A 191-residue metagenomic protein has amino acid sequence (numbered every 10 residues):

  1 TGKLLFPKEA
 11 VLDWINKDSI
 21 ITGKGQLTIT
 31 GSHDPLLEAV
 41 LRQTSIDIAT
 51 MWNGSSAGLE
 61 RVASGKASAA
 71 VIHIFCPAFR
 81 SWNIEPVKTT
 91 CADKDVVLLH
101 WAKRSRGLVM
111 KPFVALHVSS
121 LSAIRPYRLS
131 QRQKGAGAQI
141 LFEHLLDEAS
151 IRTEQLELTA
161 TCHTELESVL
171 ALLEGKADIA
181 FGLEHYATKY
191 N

Functional and structural regions predicted by a protein language model:
T1, A123, A187-N191: Short, intrinsically disordered, charge-balanced linker/junction segments flanking boundaries in proteins
T1-K66, W82-E85, T89-V96, A115-V118 (+1 more regions): N-terminal hydrophobic or amphipathic helices and topogenic motifs
T28-G31, S130, A180: Short, well-ordered beta-strand segments
A39-S45, L121, R132, A138-A160: Ligand-binding cleft/hinge of the Venus flytrap
S56-S68, I74-F75, T161-K176: Short helices/loops that flank or line small-molecule/ion binding pockets
H73-T89, V169-N191: A ligand-binding cleft/hinge motif common to bilobed small-molecule-binding domains
T90-V109, I124-R125: Short Pro/Gly-enriched coil loops immediately N-terminal to beta-strands
M110-L129: Flexible hinge/capping segments at coil-to-helix
